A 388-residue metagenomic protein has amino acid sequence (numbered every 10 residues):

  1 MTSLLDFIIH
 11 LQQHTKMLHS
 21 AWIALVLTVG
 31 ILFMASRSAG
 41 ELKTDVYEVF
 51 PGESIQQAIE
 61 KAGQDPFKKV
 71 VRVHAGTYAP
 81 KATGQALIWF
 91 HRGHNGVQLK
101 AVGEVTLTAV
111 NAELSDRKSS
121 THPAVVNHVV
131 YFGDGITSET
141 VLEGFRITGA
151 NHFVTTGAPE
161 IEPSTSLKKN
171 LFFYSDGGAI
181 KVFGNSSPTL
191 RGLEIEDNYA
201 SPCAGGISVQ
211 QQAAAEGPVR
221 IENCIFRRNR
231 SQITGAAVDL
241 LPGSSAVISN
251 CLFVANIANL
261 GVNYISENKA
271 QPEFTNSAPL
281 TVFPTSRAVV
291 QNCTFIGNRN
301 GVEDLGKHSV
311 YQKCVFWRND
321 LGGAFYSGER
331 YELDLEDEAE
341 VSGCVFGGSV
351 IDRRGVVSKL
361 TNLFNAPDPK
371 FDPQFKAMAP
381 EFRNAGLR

Functional and structural regions predicted by a protein language model:
M1-M17: N-terminal secretory signal peptides that target proteins for export/translocation
A24-L32: Bacterial N-terminal signal peptides
L32-T44: Bacterial Sec-dependent signal peptides at the C-terminal "C-region" and cleavage site
L42-H74, A79-P80, G84, W89 (+2 more regions): Acidic Gly/Asp/Thr-rich repetitive segments characteristic of extracellular carbohydrate-active and adhesion proteins
Q56, E60-P66, A79-K100, T106-E143 (+3 more regions): Extracellular beta-strand-rich solenoid/capping regions of secreted or surface-exposed proteins that bind or remodel
A86-R92, H128-G135, V154-G157, G178-G184 (+7 more regions): Glycine-rich beta-solenoid repeat tracts in large extracellular/virion proteins
G103-E104, E139-N151, S187-Y199, A214-R230 (+7 more regions): Right-handed parallel beta-helix
L114-A124, V310, W317-R388: Acidic, glycine- and Ser/Thr-rich low-complexity intrinsically disordered tracts in extracellular/secreted proteins
